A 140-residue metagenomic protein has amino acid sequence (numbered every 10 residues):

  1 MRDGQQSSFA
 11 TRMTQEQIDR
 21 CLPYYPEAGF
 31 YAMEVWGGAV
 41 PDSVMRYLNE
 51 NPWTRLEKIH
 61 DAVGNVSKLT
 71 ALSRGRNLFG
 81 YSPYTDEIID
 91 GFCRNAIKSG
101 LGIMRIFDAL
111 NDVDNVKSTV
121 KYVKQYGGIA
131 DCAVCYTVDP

Functional and structural regions predicted by a protein language model:
R2-T11: Acidic, glycine/proline-rich low-complexity segments that act as flexible tails and inter-domain linkers
G4, Y25, I106: Conserved, mostly hydrophobic/aromatic
Q6, F30-A32, V66-T70: A common structural microfeature
T11-R12, P83: Ordered, soluble secondary-structure elements with a strong preference for glycine-centered loop motifs and nearby
Q15-D19: Anaerobic metallocofactor- and corrinoid-dependent redox/one-carbon enzyme cores, especially those from methanogenesis
R20, Y24-V44: Terminal or standalone catalytic/regulatory effector modules within metabolic enzymes and repeat proteins
G37-P140: Active-site beta->alpha loop and helix N-cap motifs at the rims of alpha/beta catalytic domains
